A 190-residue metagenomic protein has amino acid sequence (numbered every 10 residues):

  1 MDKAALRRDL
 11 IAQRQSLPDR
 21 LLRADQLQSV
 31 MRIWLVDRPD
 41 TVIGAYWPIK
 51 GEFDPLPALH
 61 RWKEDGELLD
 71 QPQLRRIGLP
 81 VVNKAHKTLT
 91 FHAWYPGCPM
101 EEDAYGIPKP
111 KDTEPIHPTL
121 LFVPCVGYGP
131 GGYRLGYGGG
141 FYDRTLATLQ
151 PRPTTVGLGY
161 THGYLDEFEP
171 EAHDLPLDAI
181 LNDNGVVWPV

Functional and structural regions predicted by a protein language model:
M1, A5, A12-S16, I116-L121 (+2 more regions): Surface-exposed, charge/polar-rich loops and edge strands
M1-H117: N-terminal active-site beta-alpha-beta segment that forms phosphate/nucleotide-binding and substrate-recognition loops
V30, V36, V42, V81-V82 (+3 more regions): Extended aliphatic helical segments
W47, V81, A93, K109 (+3 more regions): Short, structured patches in soluble enzyme cores that scaffold and shape functional sites
P48-G51, V126-P130: Short glycine-rich anion-binding loops that position phosphate/pyrophosphate groups of nucleotides and phosphorylated
